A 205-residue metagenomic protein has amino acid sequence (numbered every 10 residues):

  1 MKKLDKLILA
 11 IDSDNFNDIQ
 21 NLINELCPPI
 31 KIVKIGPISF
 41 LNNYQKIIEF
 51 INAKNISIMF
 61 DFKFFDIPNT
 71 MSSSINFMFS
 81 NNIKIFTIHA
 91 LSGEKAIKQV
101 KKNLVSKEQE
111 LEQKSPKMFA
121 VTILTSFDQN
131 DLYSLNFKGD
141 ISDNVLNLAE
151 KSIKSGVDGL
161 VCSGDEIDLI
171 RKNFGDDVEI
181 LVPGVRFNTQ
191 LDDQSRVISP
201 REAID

Functional and structural regions predicted by a protein language model:
M1-D12, I23-N24, P29-I32: Generic N-terminal amphipathic, Lys/Arg-enriched alpha-helix
K3-L7, T70-G159, S163-I167, N173-D177 (+1 more regions): Conserved anion-binding
L9, V33, K63, F86 (+3 more regions): Conserved, mostly hydrophobic/aromatic
S13-L26, P68-F77, I141-K151, Q194-E202: Short, acidic/polar
I23-P28, Q45-N55, N76-S80, N103-Q113 (+2 more regions): Acidic (Asp/Glu)-rich catalytic clusters
I30-I85: Metabolite-binding pocket within alpha/beta catalytic cores that recognizes anionic/polar moieties
I58-M59, M118, I180: Hydrophobic beta-strand scaffold residues
L181-V185, Q190-D205: C-terminal active-site rim and adjoining tail of enzyme catalytic domains
